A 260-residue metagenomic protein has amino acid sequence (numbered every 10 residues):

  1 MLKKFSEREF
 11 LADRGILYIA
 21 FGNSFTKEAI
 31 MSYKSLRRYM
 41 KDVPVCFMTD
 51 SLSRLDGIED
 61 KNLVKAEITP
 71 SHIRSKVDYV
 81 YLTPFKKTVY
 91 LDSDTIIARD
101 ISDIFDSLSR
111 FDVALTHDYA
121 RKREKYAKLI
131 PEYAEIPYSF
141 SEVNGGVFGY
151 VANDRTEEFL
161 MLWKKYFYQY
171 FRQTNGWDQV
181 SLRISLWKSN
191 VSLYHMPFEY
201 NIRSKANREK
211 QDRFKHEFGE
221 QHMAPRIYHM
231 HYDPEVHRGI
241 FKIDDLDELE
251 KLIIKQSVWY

Functional and structural regions predicted by a protein language model:
M1-R14, F47, G57-N62, V147-Y260: A glycosyltransferase accessory/donor-loop signature
I16-G22: A conserved hydrophobic helix/loop-capping motif in glycosyltransferases and polysaccharide synthases
S35-V43: Short, acidic, metal-binding catalytic loop of nucleotide-sugar glycosyltransferases
V45-D50, L115: Short internal beta-strands
T49-T83: Active-site-proximal specificity loops/subdomain of glycosyltransferases
T88: Short aromatic/hydrophobic "clamp" motif used to bind/position activated sugar donors
D92-I96: The conserved acidic donor/metal-binding loop of glycosyltransferases
R99-A134: Conserved donor-nucleotide/metal-binding helix-loop-beta segment in metal-dependent transferases, i.e., the alpha-helix
